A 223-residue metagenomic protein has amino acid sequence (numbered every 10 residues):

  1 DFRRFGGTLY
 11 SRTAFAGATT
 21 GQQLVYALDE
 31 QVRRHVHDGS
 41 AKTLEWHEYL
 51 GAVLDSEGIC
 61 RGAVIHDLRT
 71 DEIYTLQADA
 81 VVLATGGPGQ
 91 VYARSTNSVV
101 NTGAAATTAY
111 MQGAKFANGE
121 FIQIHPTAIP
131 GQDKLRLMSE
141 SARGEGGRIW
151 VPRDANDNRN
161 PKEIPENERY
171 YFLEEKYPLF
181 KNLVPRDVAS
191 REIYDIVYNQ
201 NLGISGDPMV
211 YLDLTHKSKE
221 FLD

Functional and structural regions predicted by a protein language model:
D1-E72, Q77-A80, A84, A128-R136 (+2 more regions): Conserved redox-cofactor binding core of oxidoreductases
A14, S95-V100: Short glycine-enriched, charge-decorated loop/helix-capping segments at active-site entrances that position
R69, G87, A155: Flexible, active-site-proximal loop/turn residues at the rims of small-molecule/cofactor binding pockets and catalytic
D71, P88-Q90, Q123: Glycine-rich nucleotide phosphate-binding loop and flanking beta-alpha elements of Rossmann-like dinucleotide-binding
A78-V82, N101-T108, Q112: Extended, hydrophobic alpha-helical segments in both membrane/secreted and soluble proteins
L83-T96: Flavin (primarily FAD) binding-site architecture
T108, A114-D223: An anion/pyrophosphate-binding glycine-rich loop and adjacent beta-alpha core in soluble alpha-beta enzymes
